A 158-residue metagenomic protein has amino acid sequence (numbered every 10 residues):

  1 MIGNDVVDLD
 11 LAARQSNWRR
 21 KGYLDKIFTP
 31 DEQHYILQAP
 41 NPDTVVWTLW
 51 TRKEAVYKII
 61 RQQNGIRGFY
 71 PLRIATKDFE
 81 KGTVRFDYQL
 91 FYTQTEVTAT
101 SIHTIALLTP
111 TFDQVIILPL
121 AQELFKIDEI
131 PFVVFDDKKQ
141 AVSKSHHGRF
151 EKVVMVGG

Functional and structural regions predicted by a protein language model:
M1-G158: Core catalytic alpha/beta fold that binds nucleotide/phospho-ligands
